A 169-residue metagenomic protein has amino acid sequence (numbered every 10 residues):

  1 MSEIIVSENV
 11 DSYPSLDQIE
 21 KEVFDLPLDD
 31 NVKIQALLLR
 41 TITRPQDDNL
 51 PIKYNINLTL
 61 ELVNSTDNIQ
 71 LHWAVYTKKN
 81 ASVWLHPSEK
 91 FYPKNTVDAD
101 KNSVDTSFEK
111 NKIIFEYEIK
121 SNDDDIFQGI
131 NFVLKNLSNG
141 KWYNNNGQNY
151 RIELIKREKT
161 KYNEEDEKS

Functional and structural regions predicted by a protein language model:
S2-D25: A eukaryote-biased signal for short, well-structured alpha-helical docking elements
K21, N49-N57, K112-E118: Intrinsic-disorder/low-complexity, polar/charged segments enriched in Ser/Thr/Lys/Arg/Asp/Glu/Gln
F24-L38, N68-D124, K135-I155: Aromatic-rich carbohydrate-binding modules that target alpha-glucans
L26-N64: Contiguous beta-strand segments within globular domains
I42-N49, F108-E109, D124-I126: Helix-boundary capping/turn motifs
V63-S65, D125-I126: Flexible, charged surface loops at secondary-structure boundaries
Q128-F132: Exposed beta-strand face motif in extracellular beta-rich ectodomains
L154-S169: Low-complexity, Pro/Ser/Thr- and charge-rich linker/hinge segments at domain boundaries
